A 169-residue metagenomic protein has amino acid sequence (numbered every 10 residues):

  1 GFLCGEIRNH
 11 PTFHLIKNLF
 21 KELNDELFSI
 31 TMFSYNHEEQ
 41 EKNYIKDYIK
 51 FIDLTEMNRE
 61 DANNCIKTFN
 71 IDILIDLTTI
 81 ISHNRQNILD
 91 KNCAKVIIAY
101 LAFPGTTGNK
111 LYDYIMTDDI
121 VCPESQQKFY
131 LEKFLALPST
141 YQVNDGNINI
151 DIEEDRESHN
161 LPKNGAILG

Functional and structural regions predicted by a protein language model:
G1, P138, G169: Residues in well-ordered beta-strands of folded domains
G1-L111, I120-Q127, E157-S158: Conserved nucleotide-cofactor-binding alpha/beta core module
I66-F69, L111-I115, E132, D151-E153: Short, surface-exposed amphipathic charged segments that create phosphate/polyanion-binding patches used for binding
V96, D113, K133, N164-A166: A generic secondary-structure signal marking the coil-to-beta-strand transition
D113-S125, Y130-D145: Donor nucleotide-sugar binding/catalytic pocket of nucleotide-sugar-dependent glycosyltransferases
N149-L168: Nucleotide-sugar donor-binding and catalytic loop/hinge architecture of NDP-sugar-dependent glycosyltransferases
